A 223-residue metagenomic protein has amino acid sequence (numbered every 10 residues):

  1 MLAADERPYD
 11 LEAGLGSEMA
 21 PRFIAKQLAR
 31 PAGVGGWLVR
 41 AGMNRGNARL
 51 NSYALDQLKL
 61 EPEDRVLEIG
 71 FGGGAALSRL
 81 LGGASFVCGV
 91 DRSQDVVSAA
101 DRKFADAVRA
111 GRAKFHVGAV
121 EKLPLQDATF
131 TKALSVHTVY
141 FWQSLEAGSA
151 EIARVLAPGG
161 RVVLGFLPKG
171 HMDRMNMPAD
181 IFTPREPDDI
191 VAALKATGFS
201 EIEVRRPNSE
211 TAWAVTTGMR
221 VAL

Functional and structural regions predicted by a protein language model:
N44-D64: Conserved alpha-helix/loop element of class I SAM-dependent methyltransferases that forms part of the SAM/SAH-binding
E63, L156-R161: Short glycine-dipeptide loop
R65-K122: Class I SAM-dependent methyltransferase SAM/SAH-binding core
E121-A133: A short acidic, Gly/Pro-enriched loop at the edge of an enzyme's catalytic core that lines a small-molecule cofactor
K132-L145: A short SAM/SAH-binding and catalytic strip from SAM-dependent methyltransferases
E146-P158: A short glycine-rich, Lys/Arg-flanked "PGG" loop and its adjoining helix->strand segment in the class I
R161-V191: Conserved class I S-adenosyl-L-methionine
R206-L223: Core SAM-dependent methyltransferase catalytic element
